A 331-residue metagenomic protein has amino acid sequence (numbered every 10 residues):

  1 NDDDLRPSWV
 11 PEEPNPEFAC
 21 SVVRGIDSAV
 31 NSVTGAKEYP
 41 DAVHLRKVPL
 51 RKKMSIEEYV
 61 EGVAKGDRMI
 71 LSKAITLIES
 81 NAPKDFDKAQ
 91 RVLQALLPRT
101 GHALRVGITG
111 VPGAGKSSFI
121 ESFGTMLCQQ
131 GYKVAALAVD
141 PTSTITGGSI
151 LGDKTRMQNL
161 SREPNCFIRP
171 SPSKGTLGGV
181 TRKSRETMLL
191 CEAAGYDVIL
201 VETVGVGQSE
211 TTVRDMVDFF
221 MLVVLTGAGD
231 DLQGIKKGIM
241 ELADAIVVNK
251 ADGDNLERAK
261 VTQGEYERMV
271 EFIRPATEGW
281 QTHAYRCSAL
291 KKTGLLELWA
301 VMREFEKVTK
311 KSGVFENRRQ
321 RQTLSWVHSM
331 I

Functional and structural regions predicted by a protein language model:
D2-P98: Non-catalytic terminal/linker segments enriched in charged/polar, low-complexity residues
S55-V106, A114, S118-S209, M216-V223 (+1 more regions): Nucleotide-state-sensitive switch-loop elements of NTP-binding domains
Y59-E61, A114, S171, V247-D252 (+2 more regions): Short hinge/gating elements
L71-K73, R286, L296-I331: Long, well-ordered amphipathic alpha-helical subdomains in the mid-to-C-terminal portions of large enzyme subunits
V111: P-loop (Walker A) phosphate-binding loop of NTP-binding proteins
I150, T187, T212, M216 (+5 more regions): Alpha-helical scaffold elements adjacent to nucleotide-binding pockets in ATP/GTP-utilizing enzyme cores
A228-E257: Flexible active-site lid/hinge loop adjacent to a nucleotide/diphosphate and Mg2+-phosphate binding pocket
A245, A251-K307: Canonical P-loop GTPase G-domain recognition
